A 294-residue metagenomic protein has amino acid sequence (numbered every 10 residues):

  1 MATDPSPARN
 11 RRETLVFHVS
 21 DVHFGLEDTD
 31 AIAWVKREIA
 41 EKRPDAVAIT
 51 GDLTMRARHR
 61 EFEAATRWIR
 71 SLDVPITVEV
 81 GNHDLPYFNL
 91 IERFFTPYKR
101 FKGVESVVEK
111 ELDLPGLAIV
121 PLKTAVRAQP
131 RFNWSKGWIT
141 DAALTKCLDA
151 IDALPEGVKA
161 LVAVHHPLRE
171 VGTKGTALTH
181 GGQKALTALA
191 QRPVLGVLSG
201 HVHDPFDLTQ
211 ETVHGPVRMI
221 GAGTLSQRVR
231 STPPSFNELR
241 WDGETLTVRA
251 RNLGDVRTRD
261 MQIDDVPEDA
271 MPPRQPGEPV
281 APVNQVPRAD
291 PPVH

Functional and structural regions predicted by a protein language model:
M1, W241-H294: A short C-terminal boundary segment appended to hydrolase-like catalytic domains
M1-S71, Y87-F88: N-terminal active-site segment of His-dependent metallophosphoesterases
H18-S20, V47-D52, I76-N82, K123 (+3 more regions): Active-site neighborhood of phospho(di)ester-bond hydrolases with catalytic His/Asp-centered motifs
G25-E27, M55-R60, N82-L90, V126-F132 (+3 more regions): Active-site environment of divalent metal-dependent phosphoester hydrolases
I32-A33, E61-A65, I139-A142, T176-A185: Charged helix-capping and loop-helix junction motifs
E63-K146, L154, A188-A190, V213-G215 (+1 more regions): Extended active-site neighborhood of metal-dependent phosphoesterases/phosphodiesterases
I151-V171: Short acidic, glycine-rich surface-loop motifs adjacent to enzyme active sites
K174-E244: Conserved beta-sheet core of the metallophosphoesterase superfamily
